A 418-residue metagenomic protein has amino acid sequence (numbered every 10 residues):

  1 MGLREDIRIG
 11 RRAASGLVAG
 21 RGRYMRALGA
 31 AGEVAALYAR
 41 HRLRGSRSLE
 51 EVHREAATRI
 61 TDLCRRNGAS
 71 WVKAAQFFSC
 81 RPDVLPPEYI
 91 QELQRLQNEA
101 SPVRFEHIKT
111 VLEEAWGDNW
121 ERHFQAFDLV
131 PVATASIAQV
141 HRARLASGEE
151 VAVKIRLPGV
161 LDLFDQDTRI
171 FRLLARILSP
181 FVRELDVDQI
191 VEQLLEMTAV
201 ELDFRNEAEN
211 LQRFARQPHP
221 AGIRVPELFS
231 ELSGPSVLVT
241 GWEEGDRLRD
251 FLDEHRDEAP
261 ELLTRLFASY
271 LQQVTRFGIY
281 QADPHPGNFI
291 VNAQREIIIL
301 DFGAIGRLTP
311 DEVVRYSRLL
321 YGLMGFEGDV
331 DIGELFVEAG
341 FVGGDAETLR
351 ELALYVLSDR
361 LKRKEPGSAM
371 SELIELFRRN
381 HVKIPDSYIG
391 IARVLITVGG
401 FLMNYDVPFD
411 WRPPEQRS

Functional and structural regions predicted by a protein language model:
M1-Q139, D165-V187, I396, P408-R417: N-terminal accessory/targeting segments that precede structured cores
R11-Y24, S48-E50, R54-E55, E192 (+4 more regions): Helix-rich C-lobe and terminal helical cap/extension of kinase-like folds
G68, V72, R172-A175, Q212-A215 (+2 more regions): Short, amphipathic alpha-helical segments that act as regulatory/interfacial helices in nucleotide-processing proteins
P87, Q94-S101, E113, L161-R172 (+3 more regions): ATP-dependent phospho-/nucleotidyl transfer catalytic cores
Q139, V151, R224, L238 (+1 more regions): Protein kinase-like catalytic core scaffold
R142, E149-L157: Glycine-rich ATP phosphate-binding loop
A143-R144, P284: Conserved beta3 strand of the Hanks-type protein kinase catalytic N-lobe
G287-V291: Hydrophobic residue at the +6 position relative to the catalytic HRD Asp in the kinase catalytic loop
